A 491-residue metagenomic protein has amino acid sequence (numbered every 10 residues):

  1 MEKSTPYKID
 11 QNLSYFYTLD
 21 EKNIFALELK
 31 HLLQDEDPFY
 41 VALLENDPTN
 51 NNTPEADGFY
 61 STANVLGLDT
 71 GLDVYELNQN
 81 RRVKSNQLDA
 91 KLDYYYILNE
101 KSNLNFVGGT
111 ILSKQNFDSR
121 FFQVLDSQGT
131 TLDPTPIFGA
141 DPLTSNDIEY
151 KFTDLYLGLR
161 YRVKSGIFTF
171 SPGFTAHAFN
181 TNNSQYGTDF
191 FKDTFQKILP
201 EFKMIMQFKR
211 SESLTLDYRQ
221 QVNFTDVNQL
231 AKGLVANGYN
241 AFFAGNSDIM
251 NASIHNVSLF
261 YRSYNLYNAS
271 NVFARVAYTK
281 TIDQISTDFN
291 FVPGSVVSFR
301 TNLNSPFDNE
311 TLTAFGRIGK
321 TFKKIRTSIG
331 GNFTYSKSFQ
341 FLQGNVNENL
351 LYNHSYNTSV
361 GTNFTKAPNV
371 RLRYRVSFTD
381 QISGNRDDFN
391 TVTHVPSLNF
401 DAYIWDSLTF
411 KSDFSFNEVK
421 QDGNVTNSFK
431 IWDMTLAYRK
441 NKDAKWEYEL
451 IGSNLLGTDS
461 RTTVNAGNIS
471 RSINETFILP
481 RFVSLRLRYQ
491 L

Functional and structural regions predicted by a protein language model:
M1-Q490: Primarily recognizes Gram-negative and organellar outer-membrane beta-barrels
